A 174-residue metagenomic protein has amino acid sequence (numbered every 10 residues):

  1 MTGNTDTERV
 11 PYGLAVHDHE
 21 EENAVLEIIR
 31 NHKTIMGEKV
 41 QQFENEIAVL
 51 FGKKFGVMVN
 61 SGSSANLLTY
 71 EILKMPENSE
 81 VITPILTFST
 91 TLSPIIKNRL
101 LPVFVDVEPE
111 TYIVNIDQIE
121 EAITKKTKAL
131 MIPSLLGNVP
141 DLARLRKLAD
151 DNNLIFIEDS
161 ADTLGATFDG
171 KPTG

Functional and structural regions predicted by a protein language model:
M1-K33, E38: N-terminal "arm"/small-domain region of PLP-dependent enzymes with the aminotransferase-like
T7, D162-G174: Active-site region of PLP-dependent enzymes
L14, E121, G170-G174: Short secondary-structure boundary/capping segments
K33-E80, P94-K97, F104-D106, K171: Phosphate-binding glycine-rich loop
I47, S160-A161: Active-site His/Glu-centered metal-binding helix of metallohydrolases
E71-S160, T167: PLP-dependent aminotransferase-like
